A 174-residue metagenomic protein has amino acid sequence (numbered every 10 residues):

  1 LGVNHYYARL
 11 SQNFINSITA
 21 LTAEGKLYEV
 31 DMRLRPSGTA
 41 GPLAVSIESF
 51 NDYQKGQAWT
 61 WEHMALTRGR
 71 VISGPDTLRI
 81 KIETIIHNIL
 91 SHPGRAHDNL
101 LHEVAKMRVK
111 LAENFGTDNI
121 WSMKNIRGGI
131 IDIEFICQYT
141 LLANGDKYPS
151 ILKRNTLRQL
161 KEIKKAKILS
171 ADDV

Functional and structural regions predicted by a protein language model:
L1-V174: A nucleotide- and high-energy phosphate-metabolite-utilizing enzyme signature
